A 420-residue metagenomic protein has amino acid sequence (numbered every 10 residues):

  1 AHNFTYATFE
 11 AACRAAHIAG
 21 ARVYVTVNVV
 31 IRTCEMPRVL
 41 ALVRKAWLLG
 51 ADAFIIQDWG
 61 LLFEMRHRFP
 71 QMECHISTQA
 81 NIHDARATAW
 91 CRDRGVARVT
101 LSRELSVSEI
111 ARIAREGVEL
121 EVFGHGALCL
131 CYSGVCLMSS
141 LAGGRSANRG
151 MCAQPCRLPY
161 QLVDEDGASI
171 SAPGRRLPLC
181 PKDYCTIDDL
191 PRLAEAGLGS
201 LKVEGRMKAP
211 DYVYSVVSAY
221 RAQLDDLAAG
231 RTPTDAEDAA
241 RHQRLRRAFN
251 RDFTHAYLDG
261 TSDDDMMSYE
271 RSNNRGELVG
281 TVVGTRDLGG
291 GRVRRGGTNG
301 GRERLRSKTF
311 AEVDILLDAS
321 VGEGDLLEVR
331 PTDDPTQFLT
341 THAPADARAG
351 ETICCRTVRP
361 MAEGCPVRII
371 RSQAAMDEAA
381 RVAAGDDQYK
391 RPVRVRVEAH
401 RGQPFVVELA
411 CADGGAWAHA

Functional and structural regions predicted by a protein language model:
A1, E10-W47, I56, R68 (+2 more regions): Surface-exposed amphipathic alpha-helical tracts and adjacent flexible/coil segments at the periphery of soluble enzymes
F4: Acidic (E/D-rich), amphipathic helical modules within compact regulatory domains
G60-L61: Alpha-helix capping/helix-boundary segments
M65: RNase H-like DDE/DDD metal-dependent nuclease/strand-transfer catalytic core used by mobile genetic elements
N81: Beta/alpha (TIM)-barrel catalytic core signal, keyed to glycine-rich beta->alpha loops juxtaposed to Asp/Glu that bind
A85-R86: Conserved nucleotide-cofactor-binding alpha/beta core module
